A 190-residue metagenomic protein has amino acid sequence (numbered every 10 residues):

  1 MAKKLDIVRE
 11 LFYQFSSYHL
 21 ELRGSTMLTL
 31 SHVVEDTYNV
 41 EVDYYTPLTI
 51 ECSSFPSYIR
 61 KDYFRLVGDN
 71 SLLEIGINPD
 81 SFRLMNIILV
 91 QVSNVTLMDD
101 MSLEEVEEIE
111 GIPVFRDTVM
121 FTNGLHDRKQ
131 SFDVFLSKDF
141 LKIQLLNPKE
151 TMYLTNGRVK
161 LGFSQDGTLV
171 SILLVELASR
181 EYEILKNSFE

Functional and structural regions predicted by a protein language model:
K4-V67, I75, N86-L141, R180-E190: Intrinsic disorder/low-complexity detector
L73, F132, V159-L161: Residue-level detector of beta-strand structural context in well-folded domains
I77-P79, F163: Hydrophobic alpha-helical segments, especially N-terminal targeting/anchoring helices
R83-L84, L169: Hydrophobic "anchor" residues
L141-Q144, T151: Acidic and generally charged, gly/proline-rich low-complexity regions
E150-F189: Mixed-charge, glycine-accented linear interaction segment located at domain edges/termini
